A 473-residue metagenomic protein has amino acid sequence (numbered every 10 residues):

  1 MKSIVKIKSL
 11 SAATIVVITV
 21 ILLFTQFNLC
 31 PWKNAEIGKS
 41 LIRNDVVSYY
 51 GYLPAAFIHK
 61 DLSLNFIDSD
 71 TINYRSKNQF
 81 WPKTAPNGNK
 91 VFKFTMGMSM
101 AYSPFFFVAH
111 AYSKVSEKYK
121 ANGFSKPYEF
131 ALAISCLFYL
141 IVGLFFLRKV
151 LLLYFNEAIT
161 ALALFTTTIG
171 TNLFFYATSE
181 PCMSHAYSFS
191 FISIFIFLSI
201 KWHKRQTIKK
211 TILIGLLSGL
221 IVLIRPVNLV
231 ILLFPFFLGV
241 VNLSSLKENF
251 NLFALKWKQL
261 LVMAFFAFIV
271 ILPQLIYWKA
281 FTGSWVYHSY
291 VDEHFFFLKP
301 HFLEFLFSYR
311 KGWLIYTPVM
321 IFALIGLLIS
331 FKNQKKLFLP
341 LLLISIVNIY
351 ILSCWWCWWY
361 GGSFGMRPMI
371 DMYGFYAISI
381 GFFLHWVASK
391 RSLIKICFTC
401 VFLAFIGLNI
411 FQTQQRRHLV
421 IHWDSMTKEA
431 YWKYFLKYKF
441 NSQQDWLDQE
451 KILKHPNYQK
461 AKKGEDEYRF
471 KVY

Functional and structural regions predicted by a protein language model:
M1-T19, A264-F268, L272, Q334-I346 (+1 more regions): Signature aromatic-anchored transmembrane alpha helix within multi-pass, membrane-resident enzymes that catalyze glycan
M1-W32, I37, L132, V142 (+5 more regions): Start-transfer (signal-anchor) and selected internal transmembrane alpha helices of multi-pass inner/ER membrane
P31-L41, S363, F398-Y473: Membrane-embedded, lumen/periplasm-facing catalytic core of multi-pass transferases that use lipid-linked donors
L53, K210-R225, L232-F237, F268-I269: Membrane-interface alpha helices of multi-pass inner-membrane proteins
K114-G123, V142-T171, S190, K204-L213: Transmembrane-helix signature of polytopic, membrane-embedded enzymes that assemble or transfer cell-envelope glycans
A121-G143, L164-I194, L198, G219 (+2 more regions): Aromatic- and kink-enriched transmembrane "portal" helix at the membrane-lumen/periplasm boundary that abuts
Y187-S218, P235, F375-S379: Specific aromatic-rich, kink-prone transmembrane helix
F234, G239-V241, S245, W257-L328 (+3 more regions): Membrane-lumen/periplasm interface segments of specific transmembrane helices in polyprenyl phosphate-linked
